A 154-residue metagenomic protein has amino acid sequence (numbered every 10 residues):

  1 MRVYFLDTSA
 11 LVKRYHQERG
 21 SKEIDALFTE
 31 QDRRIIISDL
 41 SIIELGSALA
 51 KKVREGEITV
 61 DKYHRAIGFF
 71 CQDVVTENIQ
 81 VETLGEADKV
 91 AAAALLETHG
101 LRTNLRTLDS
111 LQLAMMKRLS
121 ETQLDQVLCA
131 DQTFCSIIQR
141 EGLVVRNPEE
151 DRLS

Functional and structural regions predicted by a protein language model:
M1-S41, K52-R65, D151-S154: Short, well-structured N-terminal submotif of metal-dependent ribonuclease cores
M1-V3, R118-S154: Acidic, PIN/NYN-like endoribonuclease modules and their adjacent C-terminal/linker elements
L11, S41-I42, D88, Q112 (+1 more regions): Alpha-helix capping/helix-boundary segments
K22, S47, V90, C135-S136: Alpha-helical elements of the RecA-like P-loop NTPase motor core of helicases
S47-R54, K117-E121: Short glycine/serine- and small hydrophobic-enriched flexible loop segments
K51-E86: Helix-adjacent hinge/juxtasegments
I79-A130: Active-site neighborhoods of divalent-metal-dependent phosphate/nucleic-acid chemistry enzymes
